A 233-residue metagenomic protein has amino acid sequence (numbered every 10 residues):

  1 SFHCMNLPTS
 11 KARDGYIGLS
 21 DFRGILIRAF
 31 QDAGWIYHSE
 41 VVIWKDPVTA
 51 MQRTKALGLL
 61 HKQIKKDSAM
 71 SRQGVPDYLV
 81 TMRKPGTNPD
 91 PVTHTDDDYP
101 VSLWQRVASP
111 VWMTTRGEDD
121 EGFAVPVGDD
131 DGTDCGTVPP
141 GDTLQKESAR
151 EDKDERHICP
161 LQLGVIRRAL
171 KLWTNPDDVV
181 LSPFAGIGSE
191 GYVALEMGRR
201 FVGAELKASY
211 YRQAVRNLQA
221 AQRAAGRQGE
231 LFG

Functional and structural regions predicted by a protein language model:
S1-Q213, N217: Core catalytic lobe of class I
V215-G233: S-adenosyl-L-methionine
